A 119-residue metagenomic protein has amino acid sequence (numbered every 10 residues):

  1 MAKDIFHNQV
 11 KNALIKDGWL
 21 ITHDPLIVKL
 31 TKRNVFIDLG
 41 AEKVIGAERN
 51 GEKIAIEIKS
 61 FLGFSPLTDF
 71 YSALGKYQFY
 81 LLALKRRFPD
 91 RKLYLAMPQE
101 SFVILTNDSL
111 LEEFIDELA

Functional and structural regions predicted by a protein language model:
A2-H7, K11: Nuclease catalytic cores
Q9, V28-L30, V44, K53-E57 (+3 more regions): Basic, low-complexity intrinsically disordered segments
G18-L20, A119: Short aromatic/hydrophobic-glycine micro-motifs
L20-A55, D69: Active-site metal-binding core of divalent-cation-utilizing nuclease and nuclease-like domains
I58-F70: Short beta-strand-loop-alpha-helix junction that forms the active-site gateway of nucleic-acid-processing nucleases
T68-L81: An N-terminal amphipathic alpha-helical segment
L82-D116: Nucleic-acid nuclease catalytic cores
